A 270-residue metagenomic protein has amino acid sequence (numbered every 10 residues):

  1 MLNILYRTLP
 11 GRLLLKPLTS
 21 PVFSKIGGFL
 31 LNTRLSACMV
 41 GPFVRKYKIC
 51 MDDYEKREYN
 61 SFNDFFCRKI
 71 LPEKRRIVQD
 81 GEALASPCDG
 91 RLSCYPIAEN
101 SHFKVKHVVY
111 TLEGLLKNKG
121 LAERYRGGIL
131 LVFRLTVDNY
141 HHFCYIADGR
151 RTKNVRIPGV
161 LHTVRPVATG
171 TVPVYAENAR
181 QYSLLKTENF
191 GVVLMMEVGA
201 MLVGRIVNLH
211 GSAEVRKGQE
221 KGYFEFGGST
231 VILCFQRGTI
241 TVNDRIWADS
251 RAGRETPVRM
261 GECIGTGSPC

Functional and structural regions predicted by a protein language model:
M1-C270: Contiguous, well-folded functional domains in the mature portion of proteins
